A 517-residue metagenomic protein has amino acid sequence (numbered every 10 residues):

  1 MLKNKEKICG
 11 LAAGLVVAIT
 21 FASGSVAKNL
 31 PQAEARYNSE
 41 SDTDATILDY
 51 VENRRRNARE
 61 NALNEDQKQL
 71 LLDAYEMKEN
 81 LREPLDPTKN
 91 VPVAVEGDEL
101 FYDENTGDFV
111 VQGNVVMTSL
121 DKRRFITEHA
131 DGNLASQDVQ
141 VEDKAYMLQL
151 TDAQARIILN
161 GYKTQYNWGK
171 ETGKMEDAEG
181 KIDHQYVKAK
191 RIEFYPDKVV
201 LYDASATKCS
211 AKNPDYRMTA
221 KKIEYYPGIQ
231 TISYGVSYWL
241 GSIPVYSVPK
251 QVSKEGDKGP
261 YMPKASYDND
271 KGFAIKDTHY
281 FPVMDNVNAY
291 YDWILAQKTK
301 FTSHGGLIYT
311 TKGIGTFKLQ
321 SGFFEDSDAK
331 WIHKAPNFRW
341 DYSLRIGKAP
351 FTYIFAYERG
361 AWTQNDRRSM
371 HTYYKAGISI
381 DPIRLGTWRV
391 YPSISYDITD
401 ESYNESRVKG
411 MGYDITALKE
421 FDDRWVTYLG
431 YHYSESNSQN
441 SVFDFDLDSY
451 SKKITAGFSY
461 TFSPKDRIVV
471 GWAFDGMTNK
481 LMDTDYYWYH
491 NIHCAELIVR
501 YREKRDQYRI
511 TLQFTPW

Functional and structural regions predicted by a protein language model:
M1-V26: Gram-negative bacterial Sec-dependent N-terminal signal peptides
L2, K28-R339, N365-R368, N437-Q439 (+4 more regions): Structural signature for solvent-exposed beta-strand/loop edge elements and short helix-capping sites, enriched
E128-A135, A145, G412-A417, F421 (+3 more regions): Acidic (E/D-rich), amphipathic helical modules within compact regulatory domains
P263, A289-W293, F317-L319, F351-F355 (+5 more regions): Membrane-embedded beta-strand positions of outer-membrane beta-barrel proteins
V283-N286, T310-T316, R345-T352, I380-Y391 (+2 more regions): Short loop/turn motifs that connect adjacent beta-strands in outer-membrane beta-barrel proteins
T310-G313, D414-K419, H493-C494, P516-W517: C-terminal, active-site-flanking charged/polar segments
Q320-L418, H432-S438: Transmembrane beta-strand segments of outer-membrane beta-barrel domains in Gram-negative and organellar OMPs
Y486-W517: Outer-membrane beta-barrel "beta-signal"
